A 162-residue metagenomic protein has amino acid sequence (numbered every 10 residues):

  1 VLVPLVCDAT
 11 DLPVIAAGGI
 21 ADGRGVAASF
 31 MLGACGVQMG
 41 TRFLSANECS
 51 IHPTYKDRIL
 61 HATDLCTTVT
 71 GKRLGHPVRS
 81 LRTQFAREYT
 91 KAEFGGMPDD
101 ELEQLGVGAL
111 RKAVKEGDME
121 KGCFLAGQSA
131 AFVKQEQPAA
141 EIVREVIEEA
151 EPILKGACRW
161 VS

Functional and structural regions predicted by a protein language model:
V1-I15, A21-S162: Conserved active-site-proximal phosphate/metal-binding subdomains
